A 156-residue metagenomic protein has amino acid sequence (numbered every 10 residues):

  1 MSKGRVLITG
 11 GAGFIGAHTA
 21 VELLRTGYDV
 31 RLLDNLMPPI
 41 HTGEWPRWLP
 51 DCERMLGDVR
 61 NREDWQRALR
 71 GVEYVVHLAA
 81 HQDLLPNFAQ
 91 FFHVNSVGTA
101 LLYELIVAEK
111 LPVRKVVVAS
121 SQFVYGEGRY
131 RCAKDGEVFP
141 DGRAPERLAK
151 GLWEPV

Functional and structural regions predicted by a protein language model:
M1-V156: N-terminal Rossmann-like NAD(P)+-binding domain of SDR-like oxidoreductases, especially those catalyzing
